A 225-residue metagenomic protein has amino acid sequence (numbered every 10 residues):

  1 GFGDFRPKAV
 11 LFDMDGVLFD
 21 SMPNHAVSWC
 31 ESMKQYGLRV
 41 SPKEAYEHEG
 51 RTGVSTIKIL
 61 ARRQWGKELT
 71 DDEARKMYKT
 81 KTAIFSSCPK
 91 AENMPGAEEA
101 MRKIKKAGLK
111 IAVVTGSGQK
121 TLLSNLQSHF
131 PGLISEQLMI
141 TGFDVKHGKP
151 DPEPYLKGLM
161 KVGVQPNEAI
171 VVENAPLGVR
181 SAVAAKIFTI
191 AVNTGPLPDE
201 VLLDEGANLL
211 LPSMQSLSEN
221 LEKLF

Functional and structural regions predicted by a protein language model:
G1-E44: Active-site neighborhood of HAD-like aspartate-dependent phosphohydrolases
G1-K8, D72, R102-K105, G118-F225: Asp-based, Mg2+/Mn2+-dependent phosphohydrolase catalytic module
L18, N93, I111, V171-V172 (+1 more regions): Conserved SAM-binding loop
V27, S32-W65, S87: Alpha-helical substrate-recognition element adjacent to the catalytic core
S28-E31, I59, T80, E99 (+3 more regions): Alpha-helical elements of Rossmann-like donor-binding domains used by nucleotide-donor carbohydrate transfer enzymes
S32-Q35, A100-L109: A short, Lys/Arg-enriched amphipathic alpha-helix followed by its capping loop at the start of a domain
L38-E47, G66-M77, G132-E136: Short, surface-exposed acidic
A61-E99, A107: Metal-dependent phosphoesterase signature
